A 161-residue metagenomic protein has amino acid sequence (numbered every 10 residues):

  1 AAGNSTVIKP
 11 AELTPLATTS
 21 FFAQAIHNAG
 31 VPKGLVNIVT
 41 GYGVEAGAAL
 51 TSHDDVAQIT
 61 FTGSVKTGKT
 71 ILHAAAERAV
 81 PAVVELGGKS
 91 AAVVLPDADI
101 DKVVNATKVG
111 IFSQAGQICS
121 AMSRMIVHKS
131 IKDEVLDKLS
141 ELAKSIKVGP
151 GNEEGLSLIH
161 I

Functional and structural regions predicted by a protein language model:
A1, I159-I161: Accessible peptide chain termini
A1-K102: Rossmann-like NAD(P) dinucleotide-binding subdomain of oxidoreductase/dehydrogenase enzymes
A25, S52, K66-I159: ALDH superfamily catalytic-core signature
